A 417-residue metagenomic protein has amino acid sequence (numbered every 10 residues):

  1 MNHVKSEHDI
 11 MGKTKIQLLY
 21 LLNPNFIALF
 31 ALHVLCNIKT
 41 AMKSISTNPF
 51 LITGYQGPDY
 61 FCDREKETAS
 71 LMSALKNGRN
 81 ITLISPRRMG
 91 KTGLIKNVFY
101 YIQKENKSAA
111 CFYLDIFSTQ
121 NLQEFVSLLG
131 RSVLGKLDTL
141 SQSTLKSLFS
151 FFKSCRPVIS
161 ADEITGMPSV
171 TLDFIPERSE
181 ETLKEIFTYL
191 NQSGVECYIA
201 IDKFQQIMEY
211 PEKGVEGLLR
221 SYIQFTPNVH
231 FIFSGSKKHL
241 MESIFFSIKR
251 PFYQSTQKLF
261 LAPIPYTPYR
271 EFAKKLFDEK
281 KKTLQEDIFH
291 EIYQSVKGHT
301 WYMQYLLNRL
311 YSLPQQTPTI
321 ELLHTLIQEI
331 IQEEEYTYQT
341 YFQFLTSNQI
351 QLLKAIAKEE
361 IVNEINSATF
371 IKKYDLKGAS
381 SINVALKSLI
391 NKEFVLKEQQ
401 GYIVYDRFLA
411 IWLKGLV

Functional and structural regions predicted by a protein language model:
K13-I81: A short, basic N-terminal segment
K43-N48, Y336-V417: C-terminal leucine-rich, beta-strand-based interaction scaffolds used for sensing/assembly
G54-Y55, I330-F342: Short, Lys/Arg-enriched N-terminal segment that forms or immediately precedes the first helix of a structured domain
S85-M89, G93-Y198: P-loop NTPase nucleotide-binding core
V170-K237, F246: Conserved Walker B catalytic segment
H239-T256: Short regulatory helix/loop adjacent to the ATP-binding pocket of P-loop NTPases
Q257-Y266: Conserved AAA+ ATPase "SRH/arginine-finger" region at the nucleotide-binding site
R270, K274-Y336, S347, Q399: Amphipathic alpha-helical "lid/sensor" segments that cap RecA-like P-loop NTPase cores
